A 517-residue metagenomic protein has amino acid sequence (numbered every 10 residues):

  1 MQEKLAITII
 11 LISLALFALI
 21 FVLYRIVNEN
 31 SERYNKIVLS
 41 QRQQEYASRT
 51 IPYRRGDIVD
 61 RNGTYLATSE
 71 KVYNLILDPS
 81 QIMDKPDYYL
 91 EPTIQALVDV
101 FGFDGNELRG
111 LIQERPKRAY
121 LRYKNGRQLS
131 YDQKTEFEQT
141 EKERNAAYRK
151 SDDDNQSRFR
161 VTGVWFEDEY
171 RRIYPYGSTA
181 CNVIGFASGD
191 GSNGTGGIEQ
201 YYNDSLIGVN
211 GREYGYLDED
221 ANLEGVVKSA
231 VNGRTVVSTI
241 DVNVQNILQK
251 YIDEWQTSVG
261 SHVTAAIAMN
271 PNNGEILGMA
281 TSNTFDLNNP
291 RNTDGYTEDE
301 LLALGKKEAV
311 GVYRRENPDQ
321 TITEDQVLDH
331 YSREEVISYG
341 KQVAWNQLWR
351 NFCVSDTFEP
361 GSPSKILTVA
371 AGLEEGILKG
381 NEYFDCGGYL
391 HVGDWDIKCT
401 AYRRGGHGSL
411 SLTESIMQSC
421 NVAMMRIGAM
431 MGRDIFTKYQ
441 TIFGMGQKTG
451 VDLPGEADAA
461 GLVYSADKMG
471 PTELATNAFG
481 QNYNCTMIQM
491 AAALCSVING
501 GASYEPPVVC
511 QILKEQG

Functional and structural regions predicted by a protein language model:
M1-H330, L348, D434-I442: Periplasmic/cell-envelope proteins involved in peptidoglycan metabolism and beta-lactam response
Y65-T68, Y73, D218-V227, N272-S362 (+1 more regions): Beta-lactam-recognizing serine transpeptidase/beta-lactamase-like catalytic domain environment
